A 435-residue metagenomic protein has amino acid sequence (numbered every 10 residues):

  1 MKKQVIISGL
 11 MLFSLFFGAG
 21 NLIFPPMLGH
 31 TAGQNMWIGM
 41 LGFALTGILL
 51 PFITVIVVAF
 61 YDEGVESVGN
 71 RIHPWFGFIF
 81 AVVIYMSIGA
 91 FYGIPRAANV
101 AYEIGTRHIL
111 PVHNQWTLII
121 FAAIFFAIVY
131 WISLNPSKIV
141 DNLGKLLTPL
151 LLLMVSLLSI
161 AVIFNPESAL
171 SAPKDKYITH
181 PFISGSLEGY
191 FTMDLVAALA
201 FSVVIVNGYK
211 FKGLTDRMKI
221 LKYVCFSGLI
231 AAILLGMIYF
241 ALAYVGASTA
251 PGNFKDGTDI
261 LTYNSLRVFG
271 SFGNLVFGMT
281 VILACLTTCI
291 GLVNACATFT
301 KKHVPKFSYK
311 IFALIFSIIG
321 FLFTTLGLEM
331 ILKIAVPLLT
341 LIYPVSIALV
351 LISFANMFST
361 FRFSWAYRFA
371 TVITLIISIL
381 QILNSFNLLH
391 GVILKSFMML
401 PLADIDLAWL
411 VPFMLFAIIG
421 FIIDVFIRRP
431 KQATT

Functional and structural regions predicted by a protein language model:
K3-L12, W37, P74-S87, T117-I124 (+3 more regions): Select transmembrane alpha-helical segments in multipass membrane proteins
S8-F17, L22, S159-E167, Y177-L242 (+3 more regions): Hydrophobic, membrane-embedded alpha-helices of multi-pass small-molecule transporters
M27, G77-P111, C285-K302: Hydrophobic transmembrane alpha-helices that form the core helical bundles of multi-pass secondary transporters
A59-S67, F126-L147, F211-L214, F321-I334 (+1 more regions): Membrane-water interface regions at transmembrane-helix termini and the short interhelical loops of multi-pass membrane
A90, I94, L152-Y177, L195-V196 (+4 more regions): Hydrophobic alpha-helical segments and their helix-loop junctions in multi-pass secondary transporters
S133-V162, A335-I347, A366-I376: Membrane-interface loop-to-helix entry segments
I233-I260: Extracellular/periplasmic helix-exit of transmembrane alpha-helices
V350-I418, F426-T435: C-terminal membrane-solvent junction of multi-pass transporters and transport-like membrane proteins
